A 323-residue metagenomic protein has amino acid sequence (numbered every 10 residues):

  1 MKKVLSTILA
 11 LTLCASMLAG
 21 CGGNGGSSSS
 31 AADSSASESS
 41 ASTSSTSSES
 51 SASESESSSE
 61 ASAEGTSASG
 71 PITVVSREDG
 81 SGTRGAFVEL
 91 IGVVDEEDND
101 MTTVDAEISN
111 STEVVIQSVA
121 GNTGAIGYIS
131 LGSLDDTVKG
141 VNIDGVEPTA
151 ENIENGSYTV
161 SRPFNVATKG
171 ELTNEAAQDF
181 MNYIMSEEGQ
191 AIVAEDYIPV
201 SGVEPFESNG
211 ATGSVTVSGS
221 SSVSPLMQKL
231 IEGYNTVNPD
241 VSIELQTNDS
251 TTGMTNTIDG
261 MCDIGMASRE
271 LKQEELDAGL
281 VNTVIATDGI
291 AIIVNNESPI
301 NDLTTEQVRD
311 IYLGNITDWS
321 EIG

Functional and structural regions predicted by a protein language model:
M1-L9: Positively charged n-region of N-terminal signal peptides that target proteins for export
S16-G20: C-terminal motif of bacterial Sec signal peptides marking the signal peptidase cleavage site
G22-G323: Exported/periplasmic ABC-transporter solute-binding proteins
